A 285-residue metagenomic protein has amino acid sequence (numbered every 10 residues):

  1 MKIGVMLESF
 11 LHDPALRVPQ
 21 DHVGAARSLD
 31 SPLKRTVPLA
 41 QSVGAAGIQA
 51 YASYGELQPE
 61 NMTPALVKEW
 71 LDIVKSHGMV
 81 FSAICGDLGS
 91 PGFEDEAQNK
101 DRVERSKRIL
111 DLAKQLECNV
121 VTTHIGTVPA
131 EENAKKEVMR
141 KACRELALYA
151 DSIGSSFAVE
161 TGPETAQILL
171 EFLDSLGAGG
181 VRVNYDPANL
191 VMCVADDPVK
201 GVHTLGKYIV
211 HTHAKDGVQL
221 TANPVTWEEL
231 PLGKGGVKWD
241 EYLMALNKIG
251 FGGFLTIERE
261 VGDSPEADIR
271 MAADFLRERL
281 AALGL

Functional and structural regions predicted by a protein language model:
M1-K114, D151, A178, K207 (+1 more regions): N-terminal pre-domain/capping segments
F10-P19, I48, I84, R140-G236 (+1 more regions): Acidic/histidine-rich catalytic cores of soluble enzymes
R27-S31, A52-L66, S90-E94, T127-N133 (+5 more regions): Acidic-and-aromatic substrate-binding clefts and catalytic sites of carbohydrate-active enzymes
A46, V80, N119, V210 (+1 more regions): Short acidic/polar active-site loop segments enriched in Thr and Asp
T63-K68, N99-K107, K135-C143, A195-V202 (+1 more regions): Charged helix-capping and loop-helix junction motifs
A113-N133, T256-I257: Active-site groove signature of glycoside hydrolases
A214, F254-G262: Short acidic/histidine-rich active-site segments
G235, D240-N247, G253-T256: H/E-rich (His + Asp/Glu) clusters that bind or coordinate divalent metals
